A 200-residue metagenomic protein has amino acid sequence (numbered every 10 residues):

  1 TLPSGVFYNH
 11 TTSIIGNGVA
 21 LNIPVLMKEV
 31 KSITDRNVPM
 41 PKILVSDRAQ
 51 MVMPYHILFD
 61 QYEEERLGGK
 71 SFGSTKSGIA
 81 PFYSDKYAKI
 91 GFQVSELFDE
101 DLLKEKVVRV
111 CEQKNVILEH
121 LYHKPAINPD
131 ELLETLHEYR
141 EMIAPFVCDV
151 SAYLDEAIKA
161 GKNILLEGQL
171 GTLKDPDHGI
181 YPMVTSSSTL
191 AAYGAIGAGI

Functional and structural regions predicted by a protein language model:
T1-I200: Non-transmembrane, aqueous-exposed alpha-helical and coiled segments at domain scale
